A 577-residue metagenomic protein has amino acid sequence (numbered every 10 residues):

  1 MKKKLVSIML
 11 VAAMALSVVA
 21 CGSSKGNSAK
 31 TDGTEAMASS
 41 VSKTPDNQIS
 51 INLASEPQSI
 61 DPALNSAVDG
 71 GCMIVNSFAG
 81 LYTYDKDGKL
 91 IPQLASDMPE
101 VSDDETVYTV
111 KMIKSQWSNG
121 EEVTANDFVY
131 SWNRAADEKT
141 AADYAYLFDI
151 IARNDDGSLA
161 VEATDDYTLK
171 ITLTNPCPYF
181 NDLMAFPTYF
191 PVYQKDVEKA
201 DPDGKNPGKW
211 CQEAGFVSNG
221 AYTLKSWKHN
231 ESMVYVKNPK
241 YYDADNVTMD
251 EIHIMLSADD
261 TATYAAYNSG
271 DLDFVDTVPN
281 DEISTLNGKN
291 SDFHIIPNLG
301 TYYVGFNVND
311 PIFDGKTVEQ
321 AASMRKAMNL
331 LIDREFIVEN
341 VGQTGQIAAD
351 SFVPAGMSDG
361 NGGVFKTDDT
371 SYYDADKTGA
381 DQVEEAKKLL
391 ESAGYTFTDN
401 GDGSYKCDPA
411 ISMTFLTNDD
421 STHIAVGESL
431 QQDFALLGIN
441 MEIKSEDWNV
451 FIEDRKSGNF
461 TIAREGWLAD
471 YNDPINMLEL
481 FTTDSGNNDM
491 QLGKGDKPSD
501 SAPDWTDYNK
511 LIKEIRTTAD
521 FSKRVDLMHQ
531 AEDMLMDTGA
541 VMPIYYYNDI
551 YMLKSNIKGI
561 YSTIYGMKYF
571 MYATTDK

Functional and structural regions predicted by a protein language model:
L5, A348-Y395, D399, D419-H423: Structural transition elements
N52-D103, V217: N-terminal lobe/hinge region of extracytoplasmic solute-binding protein
L53-G71, L94-A95, F180-P191, G305-N307 (+2 more regions): A structural "hinge/loop" feature
K86-K89, A185-V247, E251, S269 (+2 more regions): Gly/Pro-rich hinge or "lid" segments in bacterial periplasmic/extracellular proteins
S96-A142, K170, A266, V318-Q320 (+1 more regions): Aromatic- and charge-enriched surface segment that lines or borders ligand/interaction sites
A145-K199: Surface-exposed binding/hinge segments that line and control ligand-binding clefts or catalytic entry sites
E213, P239-T285, N440-E442, D447: Ligand-site clamp/hinge motif
L331-K366, T422-Q431, R455-K577: Detector for C-terminal structural segments
